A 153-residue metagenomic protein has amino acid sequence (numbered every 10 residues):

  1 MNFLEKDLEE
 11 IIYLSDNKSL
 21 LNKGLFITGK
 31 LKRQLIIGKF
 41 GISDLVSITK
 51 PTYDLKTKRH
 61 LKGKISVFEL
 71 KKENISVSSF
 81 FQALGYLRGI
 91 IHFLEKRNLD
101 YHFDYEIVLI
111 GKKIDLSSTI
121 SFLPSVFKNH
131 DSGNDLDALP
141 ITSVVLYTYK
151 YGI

Functional and structural regions predicted by a protein language model:
M1-I153: Charged, terminal alpha-helix-loop-beta segments that serve as non-catalytic nucleic-acid engagement and/or assembly
